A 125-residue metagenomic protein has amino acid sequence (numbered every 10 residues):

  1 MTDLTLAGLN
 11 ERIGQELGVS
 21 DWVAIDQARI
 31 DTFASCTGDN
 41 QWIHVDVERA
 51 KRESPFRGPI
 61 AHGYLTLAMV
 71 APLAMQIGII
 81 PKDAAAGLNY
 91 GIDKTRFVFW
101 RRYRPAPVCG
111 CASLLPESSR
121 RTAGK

Functional and structural regions predicted by a protein language model:
M1-A61: Catalytic strand-loop segment that frames the active site of acyl-thioester-processing enzymes
M1-G14, G18, R101-K125: HotDog/MaoC-like acyl-thioester-processing domains
A24-R29, L88-R96, G124-K125: Short, highly charged low-complexity linear segments
D31-A34, L67-A71: Predominant activation on well-ordered alpha-helical scaffold segments within soluble catalytic domains
C36-T37, A50, A85-G87, R121-T122: Short, charged/polar low-complexity linear motifs in solvent-exposed/disordered segments
S54-A61, A68-L114: Hydrophobic beta-strand-centered segment that forms part of the acyl-chain substrate-binding groove
